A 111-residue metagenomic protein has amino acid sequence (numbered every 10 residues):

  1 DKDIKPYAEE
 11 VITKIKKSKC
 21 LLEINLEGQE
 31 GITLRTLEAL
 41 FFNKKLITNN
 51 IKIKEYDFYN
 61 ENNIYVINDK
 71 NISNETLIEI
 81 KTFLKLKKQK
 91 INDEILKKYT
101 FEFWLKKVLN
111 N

Functional and structural regions predicted by a protein language model:
D1-F42, I51-K52, Y56-N62, I67-F103: Donor nucleotide-activated moiety binding/catalytic core segment of transferases that use nucleotide-activated donors
N110-N111: Non-catalytic N-terminal targeting/anchoring module and adjacent flexible stem/linker that precedes the structured
